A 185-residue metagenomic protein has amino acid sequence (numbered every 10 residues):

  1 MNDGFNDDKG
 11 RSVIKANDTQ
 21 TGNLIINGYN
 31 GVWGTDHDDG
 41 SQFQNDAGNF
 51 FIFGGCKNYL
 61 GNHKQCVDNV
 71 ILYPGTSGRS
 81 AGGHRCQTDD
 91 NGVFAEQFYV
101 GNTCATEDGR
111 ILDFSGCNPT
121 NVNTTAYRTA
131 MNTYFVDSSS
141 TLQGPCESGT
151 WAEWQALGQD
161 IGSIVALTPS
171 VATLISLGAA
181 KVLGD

Functional and structural regions predicted by a protein language model:
M1-G184: Glycine- and acidic/polar-rich repeat regions and solenoidal domains
